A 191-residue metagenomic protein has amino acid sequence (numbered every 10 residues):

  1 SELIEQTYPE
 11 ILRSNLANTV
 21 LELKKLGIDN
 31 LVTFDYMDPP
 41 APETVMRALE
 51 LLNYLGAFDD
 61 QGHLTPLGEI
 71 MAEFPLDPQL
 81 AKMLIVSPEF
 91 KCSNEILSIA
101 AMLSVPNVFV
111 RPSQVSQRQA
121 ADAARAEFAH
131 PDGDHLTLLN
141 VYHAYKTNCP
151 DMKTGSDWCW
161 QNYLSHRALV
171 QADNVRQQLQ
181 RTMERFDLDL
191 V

Functional and structural regions predicted by a protein language model:
S1-V191: Second RecA-like catalytic domain
